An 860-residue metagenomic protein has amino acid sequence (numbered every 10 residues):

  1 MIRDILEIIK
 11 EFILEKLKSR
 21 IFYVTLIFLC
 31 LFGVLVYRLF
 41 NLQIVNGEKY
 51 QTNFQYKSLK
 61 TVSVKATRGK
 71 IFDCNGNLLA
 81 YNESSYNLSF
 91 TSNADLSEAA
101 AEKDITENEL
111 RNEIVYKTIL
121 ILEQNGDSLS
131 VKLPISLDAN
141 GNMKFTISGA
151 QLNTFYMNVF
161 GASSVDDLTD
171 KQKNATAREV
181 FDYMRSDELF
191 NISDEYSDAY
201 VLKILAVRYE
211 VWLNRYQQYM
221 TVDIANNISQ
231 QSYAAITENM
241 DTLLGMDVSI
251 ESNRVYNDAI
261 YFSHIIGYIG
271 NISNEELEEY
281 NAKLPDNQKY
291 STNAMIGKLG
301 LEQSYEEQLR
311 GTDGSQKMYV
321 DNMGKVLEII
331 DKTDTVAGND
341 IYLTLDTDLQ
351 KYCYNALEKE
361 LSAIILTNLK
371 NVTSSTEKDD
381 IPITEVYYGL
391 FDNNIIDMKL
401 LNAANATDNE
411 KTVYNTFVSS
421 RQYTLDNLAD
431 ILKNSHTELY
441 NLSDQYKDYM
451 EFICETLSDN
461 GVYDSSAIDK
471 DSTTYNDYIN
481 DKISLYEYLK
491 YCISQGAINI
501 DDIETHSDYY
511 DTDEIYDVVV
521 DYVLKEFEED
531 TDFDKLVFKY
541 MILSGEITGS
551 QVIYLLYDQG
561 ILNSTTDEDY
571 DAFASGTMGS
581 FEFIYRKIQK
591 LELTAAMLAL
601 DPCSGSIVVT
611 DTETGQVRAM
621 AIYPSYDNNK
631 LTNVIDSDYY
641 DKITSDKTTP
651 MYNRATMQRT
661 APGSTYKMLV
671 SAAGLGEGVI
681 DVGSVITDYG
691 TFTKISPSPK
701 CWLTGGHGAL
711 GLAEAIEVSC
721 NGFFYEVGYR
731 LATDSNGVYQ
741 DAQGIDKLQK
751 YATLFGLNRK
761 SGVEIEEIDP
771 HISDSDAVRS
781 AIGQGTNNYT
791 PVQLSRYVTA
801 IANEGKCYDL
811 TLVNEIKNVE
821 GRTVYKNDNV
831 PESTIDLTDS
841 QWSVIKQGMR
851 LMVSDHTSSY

Functional and structural regions predicted by a protein language model:
M1-I588, A595-S606, T612, S625 (+6 more regions): Membrane-proximal periplasmic segments of bacterial cell-envelope enzymes, especially penicillin-binding proteins
R38, G76, V115-K117, I236 (+8 more regions): Active-site SXXK
D73-C74, D611-T612, A802, N818-V819: Short, acidic, Ser/Thr-enriched surface-loop or helix-capping motifs
L78, T614-V617, C807, T823: Hydrophobic "anchor" residues
Q230-E251, N274, E279-S291, M295-S304 (+7 more regions): A penicillin-recognizing enzyme superfamily signal
D334-G338, T649-M657, I695-S698, G705-L710 (+3 more regions): Flexible glycine/proline-enriched surface loops and loop-helix/loop-strand junctions
N339-L345, A599-G605, D638-Y666, V682-I686 (+1 more regions): Short active-site loop at a secondary-structure junction that contains or immediately precedes the catalytic residue(s)
K378, T407, A621-Y623, L631-V634 (+3 more regions): Short, glycine/proline-biased beta-turn/loop segments that scaffold the active-site neighborhood
